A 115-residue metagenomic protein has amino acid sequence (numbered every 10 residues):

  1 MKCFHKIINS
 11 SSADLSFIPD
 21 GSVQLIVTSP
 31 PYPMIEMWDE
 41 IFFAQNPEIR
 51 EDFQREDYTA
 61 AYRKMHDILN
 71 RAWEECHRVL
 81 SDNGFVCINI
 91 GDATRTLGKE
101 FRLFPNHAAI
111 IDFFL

Functional and structural regions predicted by a protein language model:
M1-L115: S-adenosyl-L-methionine-dependent nucleic acid methyltransferase catalytic domains
